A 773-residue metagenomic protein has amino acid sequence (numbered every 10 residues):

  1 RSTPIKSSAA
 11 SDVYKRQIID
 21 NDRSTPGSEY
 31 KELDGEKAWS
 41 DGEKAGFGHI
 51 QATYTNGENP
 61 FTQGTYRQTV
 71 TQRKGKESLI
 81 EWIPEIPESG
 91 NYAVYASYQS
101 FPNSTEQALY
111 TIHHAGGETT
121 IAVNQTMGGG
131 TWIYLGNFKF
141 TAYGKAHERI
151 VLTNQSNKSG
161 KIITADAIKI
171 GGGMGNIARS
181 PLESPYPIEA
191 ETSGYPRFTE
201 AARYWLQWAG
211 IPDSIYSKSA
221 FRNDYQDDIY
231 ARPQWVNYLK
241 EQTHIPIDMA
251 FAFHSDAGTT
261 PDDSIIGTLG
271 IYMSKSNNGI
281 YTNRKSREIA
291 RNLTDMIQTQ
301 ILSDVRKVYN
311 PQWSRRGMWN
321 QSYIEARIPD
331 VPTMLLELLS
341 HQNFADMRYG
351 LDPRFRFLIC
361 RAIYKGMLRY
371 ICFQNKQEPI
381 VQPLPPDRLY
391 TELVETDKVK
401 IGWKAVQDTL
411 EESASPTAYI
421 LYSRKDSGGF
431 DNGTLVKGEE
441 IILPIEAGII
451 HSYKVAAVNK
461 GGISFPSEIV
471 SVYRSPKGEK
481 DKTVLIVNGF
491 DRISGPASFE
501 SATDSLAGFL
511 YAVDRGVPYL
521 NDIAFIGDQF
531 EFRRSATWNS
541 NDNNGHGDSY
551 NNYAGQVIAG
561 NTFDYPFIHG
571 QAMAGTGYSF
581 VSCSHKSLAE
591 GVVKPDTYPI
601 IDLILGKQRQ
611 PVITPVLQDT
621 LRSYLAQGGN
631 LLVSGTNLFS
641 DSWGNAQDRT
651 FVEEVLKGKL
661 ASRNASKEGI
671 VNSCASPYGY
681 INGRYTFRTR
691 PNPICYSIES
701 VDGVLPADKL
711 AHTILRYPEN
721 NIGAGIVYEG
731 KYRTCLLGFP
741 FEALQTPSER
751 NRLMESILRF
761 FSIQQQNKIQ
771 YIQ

Functional and structural regions predicted by a protein language model:
S2-A10, Y14: Single conserved hydrophobic/aromatic residue that forms the stacking wall/gate of nucleotide- or nucleobase-binding
K15-P196: Extracytoplasmic
R149, Q155, A167-N176, Q242-T243 (+3 more regions): Active-site-adjacent mobile loop/cap segments within catalytic or ligand-binding domains
P181-P187, T199-R291, W319-Q342: Active-site microenvironments of hydrolase-like enzyme catalytic domains
Y370-S413, G462-D481: Pro/Thr/Ser/Gly-rich low-complexity, intrinsically disordered linker/stalk tracts
I442-G462: Beta-strand-rich modules
D522-R649: Helical hinge/lid and interdomain linker segments adjacent to catalytic or ligand-binding clefts that mediate domain
L603-I694, I698-S700, A711, L753: A glycine-rich, often tryptophan-bearing local segment used as a flexible ligand/cofactor-contacting loop or short
